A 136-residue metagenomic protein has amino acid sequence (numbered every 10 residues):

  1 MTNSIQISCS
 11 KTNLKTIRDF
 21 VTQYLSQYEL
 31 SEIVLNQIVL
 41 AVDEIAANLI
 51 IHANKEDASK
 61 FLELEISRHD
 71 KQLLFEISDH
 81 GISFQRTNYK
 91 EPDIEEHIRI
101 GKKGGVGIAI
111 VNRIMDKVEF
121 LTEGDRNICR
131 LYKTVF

Functional and structural regions predicted by a protein language model:
M1-I5, N112-F136: Flexible, glycine-/charge-rich segments associated with ATP-binding catalytic modules
T2-E32: Helix-loop-beta hinge of the Bergerat
V21-D43, I100-K102: Conserved short strand/loop->alpha-helix "switch" segment adjacent to the catalytic nucleotide/phosphoryl-transfer site
E44, N48, R113: Conserved polar catalytic motif of the HATPase_c/GHKL fold
L49-N54: Short helix-loop "hinge" at the ATP-lid/N-box region of the Bergerat-fold HATPase_c
F61-K71: Short beta-strand/loop element within the Bergerat-fold HATPase_c
F75-K103: Glycine-rich/acidic phosphate-handling loop/turn and adjacent ATP-lid/helix of nucleotide-binding kinase/ATPase domains
I100-M115: Glycine-rich phosphate-binding loop
